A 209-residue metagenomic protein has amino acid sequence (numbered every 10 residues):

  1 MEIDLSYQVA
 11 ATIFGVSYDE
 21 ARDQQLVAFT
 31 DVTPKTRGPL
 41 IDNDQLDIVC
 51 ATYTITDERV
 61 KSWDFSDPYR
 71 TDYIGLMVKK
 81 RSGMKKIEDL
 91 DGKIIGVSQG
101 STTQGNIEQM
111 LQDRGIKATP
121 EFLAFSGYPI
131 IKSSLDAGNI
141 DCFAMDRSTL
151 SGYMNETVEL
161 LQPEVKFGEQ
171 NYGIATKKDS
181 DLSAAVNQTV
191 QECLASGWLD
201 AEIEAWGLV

Functional and structural regions predicted by a protein language model:
M1, T30-K35, D44-T56, K80 (+3 more regions): Beta->alpha turn/N-cap motifs
M1-C50: Extracytoplasmic small-molecule ligand-binding "clamshell" domains of the periplasmic binding protein/Venus flytrap
V9, I41-D42, L90, L135-D136 (+2 more regions): Hydrophobic residues within well-ordered alpha-helices
D19-A21, T102-F122, N155-E164, Q191-V209: Ligand-binding clefts/hinges and TM-proximal coupling segments of bilobed small-molecule sensing domains
E20-P39, S82, E121-S133, Q170: Short helix-initiation/N-cap motifs at beta->coil->alpha
T36, C50-S62, N106-D113, S133-G168: A ligand-binding cleft/hinge motif common to bilobed small-molecule-binding domains
D67, V78-I95, A184: Flexible hinge/capping segments at coil-to-helix
R70-R81, Y128-P129, R147-Q191, L208-V209: Periplasmic-binding protein-like
